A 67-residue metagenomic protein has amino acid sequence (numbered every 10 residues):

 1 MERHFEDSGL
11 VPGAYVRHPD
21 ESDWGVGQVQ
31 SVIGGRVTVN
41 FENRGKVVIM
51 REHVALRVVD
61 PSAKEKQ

Functional and structural regions predicted by a protein language model:
M1-Y15, D23, A63-Q67: Mixed-charge, Lys/Arg-rich low-complexity intrinsically disordered regions
E2, K46-Q67: Intrinsically disordered, low-complexity, charged/polar segments
S22, E42-R44: Glycine-centered tight beta-turn/hairpin loop motif at sheet-sheet or coil-to-beta transitions
G25-V32: Short beta-strand-centered aromatic/proline hotspots
G34-G35, V54: Beta-strand-connecting loop/turn residues
V37-F41: SH3/SH3-like beta-barrel fold
